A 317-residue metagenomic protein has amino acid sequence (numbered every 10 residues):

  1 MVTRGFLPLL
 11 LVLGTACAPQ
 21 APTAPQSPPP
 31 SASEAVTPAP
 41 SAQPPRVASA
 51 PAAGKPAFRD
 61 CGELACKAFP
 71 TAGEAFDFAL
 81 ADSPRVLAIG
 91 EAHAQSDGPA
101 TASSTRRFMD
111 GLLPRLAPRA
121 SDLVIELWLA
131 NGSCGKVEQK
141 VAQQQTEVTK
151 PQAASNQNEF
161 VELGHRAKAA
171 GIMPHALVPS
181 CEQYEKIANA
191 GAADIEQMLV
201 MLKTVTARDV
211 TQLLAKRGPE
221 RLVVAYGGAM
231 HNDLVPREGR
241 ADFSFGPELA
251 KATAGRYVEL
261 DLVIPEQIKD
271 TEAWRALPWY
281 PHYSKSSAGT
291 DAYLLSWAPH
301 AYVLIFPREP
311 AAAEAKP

Functional and structural regions predicted by a protein language model:
M1-P22: Sec-dependent N-terminal signal peptides
C17-P317: Compositional signal for N-terminal targeting/processing segments
